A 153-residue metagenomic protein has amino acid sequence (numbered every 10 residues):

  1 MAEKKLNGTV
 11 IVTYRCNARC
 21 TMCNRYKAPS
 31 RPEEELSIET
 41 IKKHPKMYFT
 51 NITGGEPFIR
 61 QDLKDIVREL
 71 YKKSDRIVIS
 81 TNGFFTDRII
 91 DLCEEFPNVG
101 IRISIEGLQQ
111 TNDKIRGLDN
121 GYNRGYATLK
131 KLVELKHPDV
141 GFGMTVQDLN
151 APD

Functional and structural regions predicted by a protein language model:
M1-V99: Conserved alpha-helical substructure of the radical SAM core
Y26-P32, K114-G121: Short glycine-enriched, charge-decorated loop/helix-capping segments at active-site entrances that position
P57, G83-D87, S104-L118, D148-L149: Conserved radical SAM core fold
D62, R124, D153: Charged catalytic carboxylate motif
S80, R102-S104, G143: Solvent-exposed beta-strand sheet faces enriched in polar/charged residues
I90-C93, K114, D153: Short secondary-structure transition/capping segments
R116-E134: Glycine-rich S-adenosyl-L-methionine
T128-P152: Conserved strand-turn element in the central/C-terminal portion of the radical SAM core barrel that lines
